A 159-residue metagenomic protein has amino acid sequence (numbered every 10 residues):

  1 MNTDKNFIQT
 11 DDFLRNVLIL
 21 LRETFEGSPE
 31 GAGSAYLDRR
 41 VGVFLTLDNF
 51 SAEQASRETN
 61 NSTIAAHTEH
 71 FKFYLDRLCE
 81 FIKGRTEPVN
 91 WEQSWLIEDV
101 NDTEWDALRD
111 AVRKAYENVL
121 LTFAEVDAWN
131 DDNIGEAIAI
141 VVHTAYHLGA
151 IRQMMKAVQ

Functional and structural regions predicted by a protein language model:
N2-L37, F44, A52-S94, W129-Q159: Short, contiguous alpha-helical
R39-L45, V112-A115: Amphipathic alpha-helical packing segments from all-alpha helical-bundle domains
L47, T68, R109-V112: A generic alpha-helix structural signal
F50, S62, V100-T103: Short coil/turn linker and secondary-structure boundary residues
L96-A145: Acidic/histidine-rich alpha-helical segments that form the ligand environment of transition-metal centers
